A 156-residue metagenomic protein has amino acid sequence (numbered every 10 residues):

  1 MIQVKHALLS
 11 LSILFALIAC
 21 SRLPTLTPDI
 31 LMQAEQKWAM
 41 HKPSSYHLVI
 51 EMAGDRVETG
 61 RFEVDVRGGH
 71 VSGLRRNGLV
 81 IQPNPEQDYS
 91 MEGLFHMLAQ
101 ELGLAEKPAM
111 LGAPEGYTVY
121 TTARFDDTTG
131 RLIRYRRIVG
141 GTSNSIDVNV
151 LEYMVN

Functional and structural regions predicted by a protein language model:
M1-L11: Bacterial N-terminal signal peptides that target proteins for export
L17-A19: C-terminal motif of bacterial Sec signal peptides marking the signal peptidase cleavage site
S21-P24: Bacterial signal peptide processing site
P28-D29, Q33-E35, E51, I81-N156: Mature, soluble, non-transmembrane domains
M40-A53: A short, Trp-centered hydrophobic/proline-enriched beta-strand micro-motif
L48, V71-R76, R134-Y135: Short hydrophobic/aromatic-rich beta-strand segments that constitute the beta-sheet cores of beta-sandwich/beta-barrel
G54-E58: Short glycine/serine/proline-enriched coil/turn segments at secondary-structure junctions
T59-H96: An acidic-aromatic
